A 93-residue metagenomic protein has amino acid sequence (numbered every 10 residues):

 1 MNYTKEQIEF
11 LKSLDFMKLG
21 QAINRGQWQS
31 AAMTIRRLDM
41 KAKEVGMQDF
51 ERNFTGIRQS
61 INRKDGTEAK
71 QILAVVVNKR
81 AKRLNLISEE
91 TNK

Functional and structural regions predicted by a protein language model:
M1-Q21, K41-K93: Amphipathic, coiled-coil-like alpha-helical segments
N24-W28: Alpha-helical segments in soluble extracytoplasmic regions
